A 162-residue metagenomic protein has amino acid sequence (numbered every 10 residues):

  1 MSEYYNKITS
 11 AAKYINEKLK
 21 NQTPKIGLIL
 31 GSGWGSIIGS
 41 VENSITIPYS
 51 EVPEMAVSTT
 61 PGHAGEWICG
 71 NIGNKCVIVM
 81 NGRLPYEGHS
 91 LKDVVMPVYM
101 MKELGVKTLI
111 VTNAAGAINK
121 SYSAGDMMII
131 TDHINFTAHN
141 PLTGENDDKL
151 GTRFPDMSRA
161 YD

Functional and structural regions predicted by a protein language model:
M1-M157: Metabolite-binding pocket within alpha/beta catalytic cores that recognizes anionic/polar moieties
S158-D162: Active-site rim beta-loop-alpha module in soluble metabolic enzymes
